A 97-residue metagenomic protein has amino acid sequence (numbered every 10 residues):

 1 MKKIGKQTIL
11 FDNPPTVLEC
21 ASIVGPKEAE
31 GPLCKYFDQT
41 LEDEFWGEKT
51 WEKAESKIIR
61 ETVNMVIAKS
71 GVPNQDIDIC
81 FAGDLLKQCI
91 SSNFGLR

Functional and structural regions predicted by a protein language model:
M1-R97: Conserved "HGTGT" condensation-loop signature of ketosynthase/thiolase-family condensing enzymes that catalyze
